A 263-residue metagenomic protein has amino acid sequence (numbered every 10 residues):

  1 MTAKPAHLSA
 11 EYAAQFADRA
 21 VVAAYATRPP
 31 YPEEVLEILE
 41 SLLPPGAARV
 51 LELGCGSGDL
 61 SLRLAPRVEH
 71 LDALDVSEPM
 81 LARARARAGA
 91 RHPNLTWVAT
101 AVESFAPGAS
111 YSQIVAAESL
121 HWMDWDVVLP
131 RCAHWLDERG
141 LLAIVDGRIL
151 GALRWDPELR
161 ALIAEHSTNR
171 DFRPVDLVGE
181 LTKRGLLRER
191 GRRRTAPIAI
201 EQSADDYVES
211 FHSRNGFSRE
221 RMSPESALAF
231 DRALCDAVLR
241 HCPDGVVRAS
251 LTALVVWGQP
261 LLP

Functional and structural regions predicted by a protein language model:
T2-P45: Conserved class I S-adenosyl-L-methionine
P44, A65-E69, G89, D124 (+1 more regions): Short conserved AdoMet
R49-L51, S57-S104: Class I SAM-dependent methyltransferase SAM/SAH-binding core
A106-I114: A short acidic, Gly/Pro-enriched loop at the edge of an enzyme's catalytic core that lines a small-molecule cofactor
A116-A117, W125: A short beta-strand submotif of the Rossmann-like class I SAM-dependent methyltransferase core that lines
M123-C132: A short, conserved alpha-helix within the catalytic core of class I
A133-Q202: Conserved catalytic/acceptor-binding region of the Class I
E180-P263: Conserved Class I S-adenosyl-L-methionine
